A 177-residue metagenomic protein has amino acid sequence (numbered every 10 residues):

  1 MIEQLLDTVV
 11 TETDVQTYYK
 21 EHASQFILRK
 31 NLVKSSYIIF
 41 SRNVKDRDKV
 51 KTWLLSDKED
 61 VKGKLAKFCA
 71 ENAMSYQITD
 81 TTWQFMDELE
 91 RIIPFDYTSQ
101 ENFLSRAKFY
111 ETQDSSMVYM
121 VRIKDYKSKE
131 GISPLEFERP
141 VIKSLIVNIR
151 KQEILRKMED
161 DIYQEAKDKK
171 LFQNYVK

Functional and structural regions predicted by a protein language model:
M1-K177: Peptidyl-prolyl cis-trans isomerase
